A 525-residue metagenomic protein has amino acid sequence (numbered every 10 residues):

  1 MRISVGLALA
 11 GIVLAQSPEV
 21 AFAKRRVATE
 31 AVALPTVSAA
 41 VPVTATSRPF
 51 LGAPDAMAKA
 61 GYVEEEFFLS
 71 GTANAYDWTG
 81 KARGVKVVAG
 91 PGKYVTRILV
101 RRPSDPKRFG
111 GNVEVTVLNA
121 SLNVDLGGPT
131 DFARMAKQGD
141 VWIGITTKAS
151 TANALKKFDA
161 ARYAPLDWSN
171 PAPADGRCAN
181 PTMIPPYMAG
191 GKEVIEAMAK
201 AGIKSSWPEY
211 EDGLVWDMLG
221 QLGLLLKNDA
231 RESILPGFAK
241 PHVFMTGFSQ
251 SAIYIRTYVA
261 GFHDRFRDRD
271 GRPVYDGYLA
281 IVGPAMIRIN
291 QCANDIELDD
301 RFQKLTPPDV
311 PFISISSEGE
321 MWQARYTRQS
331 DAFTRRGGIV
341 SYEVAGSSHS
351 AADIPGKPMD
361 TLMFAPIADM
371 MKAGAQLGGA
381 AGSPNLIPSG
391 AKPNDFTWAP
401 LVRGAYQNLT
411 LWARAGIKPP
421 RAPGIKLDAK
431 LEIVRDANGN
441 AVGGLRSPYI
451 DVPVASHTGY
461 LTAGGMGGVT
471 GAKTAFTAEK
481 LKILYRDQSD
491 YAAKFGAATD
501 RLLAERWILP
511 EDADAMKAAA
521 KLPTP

Functional and structural regions predicted by a protein language model:
S4-Q16: Bacterial N-terminal signal peptides
V20-P525: C-terminal His-loop and adjacent cap/lid subdomain of alpha/beta-hydrolase
